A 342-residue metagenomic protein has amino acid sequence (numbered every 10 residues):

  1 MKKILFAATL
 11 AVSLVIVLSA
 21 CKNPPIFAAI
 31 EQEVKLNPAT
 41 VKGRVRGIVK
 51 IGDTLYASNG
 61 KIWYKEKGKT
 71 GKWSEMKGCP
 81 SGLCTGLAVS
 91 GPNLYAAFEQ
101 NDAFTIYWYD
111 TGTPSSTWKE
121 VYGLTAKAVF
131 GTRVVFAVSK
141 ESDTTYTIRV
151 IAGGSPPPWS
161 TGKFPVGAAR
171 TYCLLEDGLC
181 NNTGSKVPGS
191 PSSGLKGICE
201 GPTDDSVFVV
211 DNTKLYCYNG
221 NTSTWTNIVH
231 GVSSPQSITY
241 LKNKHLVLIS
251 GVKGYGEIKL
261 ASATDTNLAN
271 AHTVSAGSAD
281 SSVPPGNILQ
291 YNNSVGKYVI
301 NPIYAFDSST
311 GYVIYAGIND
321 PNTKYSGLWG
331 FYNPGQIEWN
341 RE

Functional and structural regions predicted by a protein language model:
S13-R46, G52: Bacterial Sec-dependent N-terminal signal peptides
V34, H272-G296: Surface-exposed loop and turn segments in beta-propeller and other repeat-based domains that flank or scaffold
A39-K77: Post-signal-peptide N-terminal segment of Sec-exported extracytoplasmic proteins
K42-K50, S81-P92, V121-V138, S160-E176 (+3 more regions): Repeated scaffold domains used in trafficking and secretory/extracellular systems, primarily beta-propellers
T54-A57, N93-A96, V134-F136, T145-V150 (+5 more regions): Entry beta-strands of beta-propeller and related beta-repeat scaffolds
W63-E66, D102-W108, S142-I151, D177-G178 (+3 more regions): Structural motif
E66-T70, Y109-P114, G153-P156, T183 (+3 more regions): Short loop/turn segments that connect beta-strands within beta-propeller blades
I300-E342: Blade-level signature of beta-propeller repeat domains, shared across WD40, Kelch, NHL, RCC1 and BNR/Asp-box propellers
